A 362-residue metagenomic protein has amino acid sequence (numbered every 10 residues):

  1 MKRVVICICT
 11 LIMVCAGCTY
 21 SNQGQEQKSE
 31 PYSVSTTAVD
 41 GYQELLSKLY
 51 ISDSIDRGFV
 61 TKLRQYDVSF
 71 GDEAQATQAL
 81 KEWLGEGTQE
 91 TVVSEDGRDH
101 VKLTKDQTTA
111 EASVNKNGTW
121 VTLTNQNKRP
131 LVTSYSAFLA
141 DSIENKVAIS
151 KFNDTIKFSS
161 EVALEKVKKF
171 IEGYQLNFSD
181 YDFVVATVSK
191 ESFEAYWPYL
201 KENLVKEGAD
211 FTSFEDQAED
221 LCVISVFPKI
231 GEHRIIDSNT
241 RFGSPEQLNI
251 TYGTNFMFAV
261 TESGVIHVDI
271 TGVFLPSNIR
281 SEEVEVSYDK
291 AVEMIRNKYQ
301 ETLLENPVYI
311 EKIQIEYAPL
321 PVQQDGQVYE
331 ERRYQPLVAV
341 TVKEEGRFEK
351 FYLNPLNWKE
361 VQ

Functional and structural regions predicted by a protein language model:
M1-G24: Sec-dependent N-terminal signal peptides of Gram-positive bacterial secreted proteins and lipoproteins
T10-I12, L80, N117, P355: Intrinsically disordered regions, especially transient/low-confidence alpha-helical propensity segments and coil-helix
C18-Q247: Preferential activation on post-signal-peptide N-terminal prodomains/segments of secreted or lumenal proteins
L123-S150, I250-V286, E349-Q362: A short, surface-exposed interaction/processing loop segment used at functional sites
K166, F170-Y334, A339-F348: Segments that shape or occlude catalytic/ligand-binding pockets
